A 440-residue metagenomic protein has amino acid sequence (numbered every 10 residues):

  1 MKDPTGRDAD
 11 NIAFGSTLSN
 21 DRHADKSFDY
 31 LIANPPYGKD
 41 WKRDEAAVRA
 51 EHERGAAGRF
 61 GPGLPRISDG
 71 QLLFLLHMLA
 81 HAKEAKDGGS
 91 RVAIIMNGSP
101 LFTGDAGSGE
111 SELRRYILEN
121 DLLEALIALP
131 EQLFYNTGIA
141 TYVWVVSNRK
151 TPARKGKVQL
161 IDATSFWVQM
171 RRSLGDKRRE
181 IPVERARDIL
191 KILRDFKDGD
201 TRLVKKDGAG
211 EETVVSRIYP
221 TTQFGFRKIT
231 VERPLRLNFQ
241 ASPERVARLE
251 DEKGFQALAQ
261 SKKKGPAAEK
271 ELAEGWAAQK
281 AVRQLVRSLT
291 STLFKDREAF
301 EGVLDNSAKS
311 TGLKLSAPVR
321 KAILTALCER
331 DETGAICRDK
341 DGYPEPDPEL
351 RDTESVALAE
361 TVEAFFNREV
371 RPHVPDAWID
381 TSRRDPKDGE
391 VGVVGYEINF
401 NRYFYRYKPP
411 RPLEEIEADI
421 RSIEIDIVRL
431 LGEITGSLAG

Functional and structural regions predicted by a protein language model:
M1-K26: S-adenosyl-L-methionine
M1-P4, A80, E84, G436: Conserved helix-loop functional segments at active or binding sites
S19-D21, D25-G432: A conserved structural/catalytic subdomain of Rossmann-like adenosyl-cofactor enzymes
S422, A439-G440: Charged, surface-exposed alpha-helical interface/stalk elements
G432, G436-A439: Residue-level recognition of alpha-helical coiled-coils, specifically the heptad-repeat register on one helix face
